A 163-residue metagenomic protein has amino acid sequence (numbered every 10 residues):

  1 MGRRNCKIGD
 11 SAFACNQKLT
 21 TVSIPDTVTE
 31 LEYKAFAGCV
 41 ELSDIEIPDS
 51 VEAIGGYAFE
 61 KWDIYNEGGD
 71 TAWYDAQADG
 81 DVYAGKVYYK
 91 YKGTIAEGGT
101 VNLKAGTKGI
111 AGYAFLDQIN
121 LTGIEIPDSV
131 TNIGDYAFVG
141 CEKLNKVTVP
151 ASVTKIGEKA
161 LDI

Functional and structural regions predicted by a protein language model:
M1-K7, N16-E30, V40-A53, W62-G85 (+3 more regions): Structural signature of tandem-repeat unit edges
G9-A12, E32-A35, G55-A58, A111-A114 (+2 more regions): Consensus positions within tandem repeat domains that build extended binding/scaffold surfaces
